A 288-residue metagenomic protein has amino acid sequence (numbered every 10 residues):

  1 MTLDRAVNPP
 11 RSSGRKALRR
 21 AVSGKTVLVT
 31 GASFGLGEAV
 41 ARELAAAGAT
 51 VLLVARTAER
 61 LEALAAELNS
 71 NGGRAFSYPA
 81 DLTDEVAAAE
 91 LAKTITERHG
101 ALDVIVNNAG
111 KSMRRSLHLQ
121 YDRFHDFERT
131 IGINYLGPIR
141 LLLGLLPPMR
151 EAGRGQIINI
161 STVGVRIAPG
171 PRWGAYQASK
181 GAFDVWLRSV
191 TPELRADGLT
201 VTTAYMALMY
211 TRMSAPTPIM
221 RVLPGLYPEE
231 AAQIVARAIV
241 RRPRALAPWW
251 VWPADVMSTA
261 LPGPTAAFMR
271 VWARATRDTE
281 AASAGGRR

Functional and structural regions predicted by a protein language model:
T26, G31-F34: Conserved glycine-rich cofactor-binding loop
A49-L64: Conserved glycine-rich Rossmann-like NAD(P)H-binding loop of the short-chain dehydrogenase/reductase
E59, P79-E90: The beta1-alpha1 cofactor-binding region of Rossmann-like NAD(H)/NADP(H)-dependent oxidoreductases
S112-E128, R172: Conserved mid-core segment of classical short-chain dehydrogenase/reductases
L142, S179: Active-site helix of classical SDR
T162: Residue(s) in the substrate-gating loop at a strand-loop-helix junction that position the organic substrate next
T203, M220-T259: C-terminal helical subdomain
